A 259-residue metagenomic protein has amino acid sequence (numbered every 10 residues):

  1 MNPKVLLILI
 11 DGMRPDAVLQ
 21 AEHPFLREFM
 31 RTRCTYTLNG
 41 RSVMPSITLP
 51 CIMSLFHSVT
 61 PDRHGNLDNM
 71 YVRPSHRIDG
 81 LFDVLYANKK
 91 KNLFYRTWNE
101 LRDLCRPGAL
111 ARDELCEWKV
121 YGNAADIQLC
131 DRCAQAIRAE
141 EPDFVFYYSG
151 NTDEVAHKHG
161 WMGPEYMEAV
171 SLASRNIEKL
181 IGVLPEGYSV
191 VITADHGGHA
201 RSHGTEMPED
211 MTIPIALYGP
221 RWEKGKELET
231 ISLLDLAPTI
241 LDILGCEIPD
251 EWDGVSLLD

Functional and structural regions predicted by a protein language model:
M1-D259: Feature captures the catalytic ectodomains and active-site-proximal regions of enzymes that hydrolyze or transfer
